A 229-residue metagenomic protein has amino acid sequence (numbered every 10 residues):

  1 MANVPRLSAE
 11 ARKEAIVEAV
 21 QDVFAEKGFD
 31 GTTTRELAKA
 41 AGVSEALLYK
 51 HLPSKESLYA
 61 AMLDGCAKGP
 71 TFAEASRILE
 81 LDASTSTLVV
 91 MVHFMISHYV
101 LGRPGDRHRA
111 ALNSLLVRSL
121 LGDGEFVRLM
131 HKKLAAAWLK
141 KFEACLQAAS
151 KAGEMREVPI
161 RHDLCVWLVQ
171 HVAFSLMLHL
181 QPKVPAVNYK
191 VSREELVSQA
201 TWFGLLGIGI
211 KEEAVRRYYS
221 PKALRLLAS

Functional and structural regions predicted by a protein language model:
V4, R109, N113, V127-A136 (+2 more regions): Hydrophobic/aromatic-rich alpha-helical bundle segments in the mid-to-C-terminal region
A15, V23-S57, A61-G65: Helix-turn-helix
A19, V23, H98, V172-H179: Amphipathic alpha-helical interface segments
K55, M62, C66, P70 (+3 more regions): Hydrophobic/aromatic residues within well-ordered alpha-helical segments
M62, T71-R77, K211-E212: Alpha-helical bundle regulatory/interaction domains
E74-L112, H162-V166, V197: Hydrophobic alpha-helical connector segments
M95, Y99, L115-L120, V169 (+2 more regions): Short alpha-helical scaffolding segments that buttress acidic/His motifs in well-ordered protein cores
R103, L120, L180-V184: Secondary-structure edge/capping motif, primarily at the C-terminal ends of alpha-helices and the immediately following
